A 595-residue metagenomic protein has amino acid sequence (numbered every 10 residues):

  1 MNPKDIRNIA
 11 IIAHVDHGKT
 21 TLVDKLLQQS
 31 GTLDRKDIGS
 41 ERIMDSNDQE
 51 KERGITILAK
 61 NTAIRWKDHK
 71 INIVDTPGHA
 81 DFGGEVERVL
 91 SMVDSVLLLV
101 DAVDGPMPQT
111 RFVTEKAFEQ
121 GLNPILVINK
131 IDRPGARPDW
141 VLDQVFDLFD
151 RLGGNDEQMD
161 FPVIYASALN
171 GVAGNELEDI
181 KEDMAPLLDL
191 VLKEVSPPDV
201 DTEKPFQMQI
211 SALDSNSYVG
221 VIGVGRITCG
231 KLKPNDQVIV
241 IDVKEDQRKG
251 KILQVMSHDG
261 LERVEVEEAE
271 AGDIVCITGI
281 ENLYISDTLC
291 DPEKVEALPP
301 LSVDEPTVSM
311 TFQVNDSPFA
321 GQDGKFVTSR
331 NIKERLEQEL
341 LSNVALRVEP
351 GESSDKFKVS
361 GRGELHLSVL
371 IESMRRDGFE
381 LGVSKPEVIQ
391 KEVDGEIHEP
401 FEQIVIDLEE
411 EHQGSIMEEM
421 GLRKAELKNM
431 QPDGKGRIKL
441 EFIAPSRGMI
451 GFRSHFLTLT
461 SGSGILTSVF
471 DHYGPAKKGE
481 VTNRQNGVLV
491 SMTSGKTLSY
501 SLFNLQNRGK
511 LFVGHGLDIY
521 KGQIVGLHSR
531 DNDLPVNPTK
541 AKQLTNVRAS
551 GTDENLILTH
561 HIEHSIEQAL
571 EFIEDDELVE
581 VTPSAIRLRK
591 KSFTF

Functional and structural regions predicted by a protein language model:
M1-V100, D104, Q144, L213-N216: P-loop NTPase switch module centered on the Walker A-proximal segment
A10-I11, V127-G135, V172, E176-I180 (+3 more regions): Conserved short loop/turn motifs at secondary-structure junctions
D16, L22, G54, D75 (+17 more regions): Residue-level signature of catalytic and energy-coupling elements of molecular machines, predominantly ATP/GTP-dependent
R35, M107-P108, R133-D139, G171-E176 (+5 more regions): Switch/connector loops and helix/strand junctions flanking conserved nucleotide-binding motifs in nucleotide-processing
V86-V100, G105-F149: Conserved P-loop NTPase nucleotide-binding/switch module
N123, R133-K193: Canonical P-loop GTPase G-domain recognition
P162, D189-K193, P197, G223-F595: Accessory interaction regions appended to the cores of large information-processing enzymes
S196-P197, Q209-S217, D394: Short boundary/loop segments of OB/S1/cold-shock single-stranded nucleic-acid-binding domains
